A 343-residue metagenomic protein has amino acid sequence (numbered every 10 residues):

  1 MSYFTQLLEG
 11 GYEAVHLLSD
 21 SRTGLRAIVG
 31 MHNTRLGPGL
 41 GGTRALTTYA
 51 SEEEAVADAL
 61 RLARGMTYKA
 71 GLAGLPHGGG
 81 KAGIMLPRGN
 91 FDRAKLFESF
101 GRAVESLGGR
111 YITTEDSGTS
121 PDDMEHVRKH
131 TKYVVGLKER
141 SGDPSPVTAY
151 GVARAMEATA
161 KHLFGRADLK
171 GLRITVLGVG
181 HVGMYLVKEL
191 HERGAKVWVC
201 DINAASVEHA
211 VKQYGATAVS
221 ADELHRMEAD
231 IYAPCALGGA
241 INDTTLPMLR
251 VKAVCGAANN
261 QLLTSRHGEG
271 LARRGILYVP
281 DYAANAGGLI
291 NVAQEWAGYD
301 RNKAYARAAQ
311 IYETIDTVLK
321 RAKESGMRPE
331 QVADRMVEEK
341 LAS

Functional and structural regions predicted by a protein language model:
M1-E139: N-terminal ligand-binding/catalytic initiation module
V56-A63, A94-E105, E125-R128, A149-E157 (+8 more regions): Predominant activation on well-ordered alpha-helical scaffold segments within soluble catalytic domains
A70, H181-L186, A240-T244, L262-T264 (+1 more regions): Short glycine/serine/threonine-rich phosphate/pyrophosphate-binding segments that cradle anionic phosphate groups
A70-L75, R110-E115, F164-R173, A221 (+1 more regions): Flexible, glycine/charged-enriched surface loops at secondary-structure junctions
D143-I231: Glycine-rich phosphate/diphosphate-binding loop of Rossmann-like nucleotide-binding domains
A160, K252-S343: Adenosine-phosphate binding glycine-rich loop
K196, I202-A284: Rossmann-like adenosine-cofactor binding region
